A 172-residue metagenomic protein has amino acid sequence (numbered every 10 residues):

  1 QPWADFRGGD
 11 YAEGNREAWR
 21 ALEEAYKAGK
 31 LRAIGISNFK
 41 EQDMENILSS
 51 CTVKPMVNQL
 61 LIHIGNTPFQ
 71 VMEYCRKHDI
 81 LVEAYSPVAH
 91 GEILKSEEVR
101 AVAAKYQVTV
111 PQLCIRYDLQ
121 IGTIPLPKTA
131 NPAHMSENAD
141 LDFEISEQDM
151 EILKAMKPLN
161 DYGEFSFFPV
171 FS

Functional and structural regions predicted by a protein language model:
Q1-S172: Beta/alpha (TIM)-barrel catalytic core signal, keyed to glycine-rich beta->alpha loops juxtaposed to Asp/Glu that bind
